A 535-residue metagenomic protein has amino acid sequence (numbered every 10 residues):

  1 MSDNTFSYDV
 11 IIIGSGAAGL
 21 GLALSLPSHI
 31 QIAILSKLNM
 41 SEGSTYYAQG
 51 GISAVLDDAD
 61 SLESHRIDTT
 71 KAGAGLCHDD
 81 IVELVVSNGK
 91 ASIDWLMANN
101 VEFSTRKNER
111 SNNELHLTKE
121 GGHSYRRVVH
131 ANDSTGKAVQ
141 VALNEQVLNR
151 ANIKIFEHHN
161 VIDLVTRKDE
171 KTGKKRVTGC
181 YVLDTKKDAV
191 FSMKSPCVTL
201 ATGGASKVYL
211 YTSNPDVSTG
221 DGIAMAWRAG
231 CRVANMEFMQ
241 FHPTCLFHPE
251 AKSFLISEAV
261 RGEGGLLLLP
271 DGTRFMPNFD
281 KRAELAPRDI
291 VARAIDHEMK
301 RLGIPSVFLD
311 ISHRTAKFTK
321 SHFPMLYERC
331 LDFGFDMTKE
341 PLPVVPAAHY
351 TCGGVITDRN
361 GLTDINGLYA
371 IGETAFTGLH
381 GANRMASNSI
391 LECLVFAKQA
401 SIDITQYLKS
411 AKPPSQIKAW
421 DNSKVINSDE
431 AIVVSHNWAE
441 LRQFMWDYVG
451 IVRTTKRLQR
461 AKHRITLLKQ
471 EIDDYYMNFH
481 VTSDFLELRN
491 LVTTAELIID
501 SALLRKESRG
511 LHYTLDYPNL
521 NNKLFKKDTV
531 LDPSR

Functional and structural regions predicted by a protein language model:
T5-Y8, S25, N39-S41, A48-A54 (+7 more regions): Glycine- and aromatic-enriched mobile tails/lids
V10-I34: N-terminal Rossmann-like FAD-binding beta1-loop-alpha1 element of flavoenzymes
I11-I13, M193-T202: Short hydrophobic core segments
S53-V85: Glycine-rich active-site loop/strand segments that organize a redox cofactor
C77-K90, R127-E145, F156, T212-G220 (+2 more regions): Short beta-strand to alpha-helix junction loop
M97-A189, A201, C245-H248, L267: Conserved redox-cofactor binding core of oxidoreductases
C197-F254, R301, S387-Q399: Glycine-rich loop(s) and the adjacent beta-strand/alpha-helix scaffold that form part
M225, C231-E340, D403-S410: An anion/pyrophosphate-binding glycine-rich loop and adjacent beta-alpha core in soluble alpha-beta enzymes
